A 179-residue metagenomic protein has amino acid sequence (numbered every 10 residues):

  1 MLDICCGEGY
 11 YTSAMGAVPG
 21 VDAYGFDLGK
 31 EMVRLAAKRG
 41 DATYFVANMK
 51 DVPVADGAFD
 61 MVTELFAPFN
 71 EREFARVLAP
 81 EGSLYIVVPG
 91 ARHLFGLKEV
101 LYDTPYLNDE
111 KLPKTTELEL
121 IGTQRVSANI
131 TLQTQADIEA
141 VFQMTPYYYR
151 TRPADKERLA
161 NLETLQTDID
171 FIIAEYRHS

Functional and structural regions predicted by a protein language model:
L2-V52: Class I SAM-dependent methyltransferase SAM/SAH-binding core
L35, D56-G57, L94-L101: Short, charged, surface-exposed secondary-structure boundary motifs
K50-V62: A short acidic, Gly/Pro-enriched loop at the edge of an enzyme's catalytic core that lines a small-molecule cofactor
F59-E73, V88-G90: A short SAM/SAH-binding and catalytic strip from SAM-dependent methyltransferases
E81-R92: Conserved beta-strand signature within the Rossmann-like core of class I S-adenosyl-L-methionine
K98-L120: Conserved Class I S-adenosyl-L-methionine
V126-S179: Conserved Class I S-adenosyl-L-methionine
